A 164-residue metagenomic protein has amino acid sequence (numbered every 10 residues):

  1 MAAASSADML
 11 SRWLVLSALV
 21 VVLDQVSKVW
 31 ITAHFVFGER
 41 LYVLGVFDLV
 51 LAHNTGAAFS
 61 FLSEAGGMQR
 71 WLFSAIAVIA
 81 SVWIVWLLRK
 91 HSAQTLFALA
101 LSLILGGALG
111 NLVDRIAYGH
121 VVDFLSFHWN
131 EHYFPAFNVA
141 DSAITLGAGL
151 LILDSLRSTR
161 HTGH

Functional and structural regions predicted by a protein language model:
M1-H164: Alpha-helical transmembrane bundles and membrane-interface segments of multipass inner-membrane proteins
